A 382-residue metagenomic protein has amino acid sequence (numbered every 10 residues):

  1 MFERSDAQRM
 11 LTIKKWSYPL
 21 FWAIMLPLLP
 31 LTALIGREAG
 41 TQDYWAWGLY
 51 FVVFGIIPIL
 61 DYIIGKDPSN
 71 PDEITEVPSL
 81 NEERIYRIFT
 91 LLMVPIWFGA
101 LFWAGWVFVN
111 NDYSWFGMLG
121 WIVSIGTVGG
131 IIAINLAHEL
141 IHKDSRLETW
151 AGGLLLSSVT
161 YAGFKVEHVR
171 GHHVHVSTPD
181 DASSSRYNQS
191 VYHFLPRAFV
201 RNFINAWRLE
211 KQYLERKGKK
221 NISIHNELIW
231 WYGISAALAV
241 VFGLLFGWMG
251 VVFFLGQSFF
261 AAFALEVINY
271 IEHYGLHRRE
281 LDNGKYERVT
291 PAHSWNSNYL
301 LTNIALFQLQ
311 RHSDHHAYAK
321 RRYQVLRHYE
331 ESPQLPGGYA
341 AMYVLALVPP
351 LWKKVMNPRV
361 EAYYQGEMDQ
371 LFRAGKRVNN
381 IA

Functional and structural regions predicted by a protein language model:
F2-P30, E148, G153, S157-E227 (+1 more regions): Cytosolic/stromal cytosol-facing helical appendages immediately following the last transmembrane segment
L11-Y62, R84-V109, F116-G130, I224-N269 (+1 more regions): Alpha-helical bilayer-embedded segments of polytopic membrane proteins, i.e., transmembrane/intramembrane helices
I57-P68, I131-A137, A162-K165, A264-H273: Juxtamembrane membrane-interface segments at transmembrane alpha-helix termini
Y62-S79, H277: Membrane-helix interface/capping segments
D67-N70, V107-N110, I141, G275 (+1 more regions): Juxtamembrane transmembrane-helix termini
P71-Y86, R208-E215, Y318: Short membrane-interface loop/juxtamembrane segments of multi-pass integral membrane proteins
E73-P196: Intramembrane catalytic core of multi-pass membrane enzymes that act on lipidic substrates
I131-N135, F254, I304, Q308 (+1 more regions): Short alpha-helical catalytic segment bearing the HExxH-like zincin motif of zinc-dependent metalloproteases
